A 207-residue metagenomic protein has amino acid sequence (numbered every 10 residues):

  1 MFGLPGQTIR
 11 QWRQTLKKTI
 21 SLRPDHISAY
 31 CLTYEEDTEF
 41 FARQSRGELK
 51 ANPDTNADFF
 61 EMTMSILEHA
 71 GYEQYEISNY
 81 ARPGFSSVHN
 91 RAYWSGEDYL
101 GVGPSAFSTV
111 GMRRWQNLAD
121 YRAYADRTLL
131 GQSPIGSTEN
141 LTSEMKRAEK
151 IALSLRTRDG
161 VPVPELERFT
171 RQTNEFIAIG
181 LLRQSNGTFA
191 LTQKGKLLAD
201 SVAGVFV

Functional and structural regions predicted by a protein language model:
M1-E165: C-terminal scaffold of the Radical SAM
L16, T173-N174: Short, hydrophobic-biased segments on the C-terminal half of alpha helices that form "recognition helices"
I177-G187: A short, conserved structural fragment
T188-T192: Minor-groove-contacting beta-hairpin "wing" of winged helix-turn-helix DNA-binding domains
K194-V207: Short, amphipathic alpha-helical interaction segments positioned at domain boundaries
